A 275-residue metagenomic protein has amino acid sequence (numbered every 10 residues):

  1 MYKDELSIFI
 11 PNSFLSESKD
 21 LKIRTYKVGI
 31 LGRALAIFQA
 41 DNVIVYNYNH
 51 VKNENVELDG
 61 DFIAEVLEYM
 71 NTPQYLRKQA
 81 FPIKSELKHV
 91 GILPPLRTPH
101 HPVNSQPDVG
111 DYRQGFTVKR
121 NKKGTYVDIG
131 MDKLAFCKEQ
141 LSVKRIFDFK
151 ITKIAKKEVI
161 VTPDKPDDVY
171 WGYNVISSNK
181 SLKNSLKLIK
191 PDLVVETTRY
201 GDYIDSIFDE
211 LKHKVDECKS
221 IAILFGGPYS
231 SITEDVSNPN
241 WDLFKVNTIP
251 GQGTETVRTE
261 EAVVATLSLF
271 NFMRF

Functional and structural regions predicted by a protein language model:
M1-F275: Post-transcriptional modification and biogenesis factors for structured RNAs of the translation apparatus
